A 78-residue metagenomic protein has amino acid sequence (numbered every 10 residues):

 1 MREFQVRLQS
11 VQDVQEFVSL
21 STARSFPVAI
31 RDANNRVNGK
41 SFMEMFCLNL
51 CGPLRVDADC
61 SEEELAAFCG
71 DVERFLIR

Functional and structural regions predicted by a protein language model:
M1, R31, L48-G52: Short glycine-enriched loop/turn motifs at secondary-structure junctions
M1-R7: Short glycine-/aliphatic-rich beta-strand segments at the starts of folded cytosolic domains
F4, F26-V28, L54: Conserved beta-strand core positions
R7, R31-D32: A generic secondary-structure micro-motif detector that highlights 1-2 residue hydrophobic/ambivalent hotspots embedded
V11-P27, N35-L50, G70-E73: Amphipathic alpha-helical interaction surfaces in cytosolic regulatory modules
A33-N34, S61: Short, ordered loop/turn segments at secondary-structure junctions
N49-R78: C-terminal structural segments of small proteins and small subunits
